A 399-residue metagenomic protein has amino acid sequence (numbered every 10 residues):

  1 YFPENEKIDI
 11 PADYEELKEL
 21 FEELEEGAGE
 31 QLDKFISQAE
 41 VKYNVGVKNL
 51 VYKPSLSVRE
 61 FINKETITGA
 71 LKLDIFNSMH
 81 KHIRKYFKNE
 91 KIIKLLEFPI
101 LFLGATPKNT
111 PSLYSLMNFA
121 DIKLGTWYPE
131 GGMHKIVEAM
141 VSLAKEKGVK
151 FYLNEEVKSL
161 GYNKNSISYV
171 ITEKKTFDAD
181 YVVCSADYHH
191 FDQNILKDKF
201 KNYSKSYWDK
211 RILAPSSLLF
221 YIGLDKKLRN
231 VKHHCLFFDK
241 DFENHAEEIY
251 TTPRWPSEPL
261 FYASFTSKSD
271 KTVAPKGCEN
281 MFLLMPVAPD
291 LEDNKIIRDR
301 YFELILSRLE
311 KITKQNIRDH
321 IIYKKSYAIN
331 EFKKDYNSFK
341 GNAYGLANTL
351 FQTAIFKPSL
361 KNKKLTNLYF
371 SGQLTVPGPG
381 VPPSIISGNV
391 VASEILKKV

Functional and structural regions predicted by a protein language model:
P3-N109: Rossmann-like flavin
N89-L103, P256-Y262, Q315-P377: A glycine-rich dinucleotide-binding beta-alpha-beta segment and adjacent secondary-structure elements that constitute
L95-K123, W127, N362-T366: Active-site-adjacent "gating/activation" loops or surface patches in catalytic cores
L116-I167: Helical element adjacent to the flavin cofactor pocket in flavoenzyme catalytic cores
K150-S168, T172, Y323-Y336: Beta-rich nucleic-acid/ligand-interaction surfaces
K158-P275: Mid-domain catalytic core of redox enzymes that form a hydrophobic substrate pocket/lid adjacent to a catalytic redox
D225-F332: C-terminal segments that line or cap access tunnels to active or ligand-binding sites in enzymes and enzyme-associated
Q373-L396: A conserved FAD-binding loop/helix module that cradles the flavin
